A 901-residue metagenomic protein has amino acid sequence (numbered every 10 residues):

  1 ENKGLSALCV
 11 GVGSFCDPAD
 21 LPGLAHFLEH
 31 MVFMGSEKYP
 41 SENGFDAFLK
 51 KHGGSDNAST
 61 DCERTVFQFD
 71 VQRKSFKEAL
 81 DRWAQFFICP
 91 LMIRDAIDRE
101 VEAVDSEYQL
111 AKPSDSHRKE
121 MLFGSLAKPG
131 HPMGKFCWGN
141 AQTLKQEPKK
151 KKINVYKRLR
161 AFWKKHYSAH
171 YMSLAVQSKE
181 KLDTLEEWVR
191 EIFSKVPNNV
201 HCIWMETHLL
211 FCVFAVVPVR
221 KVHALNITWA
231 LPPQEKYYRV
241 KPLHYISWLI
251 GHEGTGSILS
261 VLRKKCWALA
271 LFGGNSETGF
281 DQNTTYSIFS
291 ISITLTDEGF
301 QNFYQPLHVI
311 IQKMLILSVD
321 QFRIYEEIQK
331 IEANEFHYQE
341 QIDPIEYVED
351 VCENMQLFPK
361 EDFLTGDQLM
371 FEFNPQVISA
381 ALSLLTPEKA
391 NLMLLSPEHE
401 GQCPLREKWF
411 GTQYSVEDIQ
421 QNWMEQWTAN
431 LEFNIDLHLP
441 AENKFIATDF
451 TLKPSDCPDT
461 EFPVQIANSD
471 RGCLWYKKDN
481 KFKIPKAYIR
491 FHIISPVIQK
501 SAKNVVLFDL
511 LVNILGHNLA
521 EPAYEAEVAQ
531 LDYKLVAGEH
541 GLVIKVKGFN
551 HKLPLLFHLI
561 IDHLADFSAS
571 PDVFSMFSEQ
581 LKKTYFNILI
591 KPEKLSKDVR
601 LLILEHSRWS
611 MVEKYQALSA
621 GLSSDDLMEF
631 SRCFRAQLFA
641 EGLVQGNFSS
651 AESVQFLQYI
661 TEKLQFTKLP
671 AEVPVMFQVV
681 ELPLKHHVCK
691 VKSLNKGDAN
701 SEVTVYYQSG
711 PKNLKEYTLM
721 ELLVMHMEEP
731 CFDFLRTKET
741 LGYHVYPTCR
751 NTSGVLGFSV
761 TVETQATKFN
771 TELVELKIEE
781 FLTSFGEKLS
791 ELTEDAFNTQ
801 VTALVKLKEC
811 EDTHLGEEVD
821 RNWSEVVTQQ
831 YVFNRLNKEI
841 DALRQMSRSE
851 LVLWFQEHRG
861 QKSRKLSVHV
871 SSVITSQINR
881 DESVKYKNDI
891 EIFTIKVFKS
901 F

Functional and structural regions predicted by a protein language model:
E1-E63, R73-S168, K179-G541, N550-F639 (+2 more regions): Mature, solvent-exposed C-terminal subdomains and processed small-chain segments of exported/organellar
V66-D70, K545: Alpha-helical, coiled-coil/dimerization segments enriched in small aliphatic residues
